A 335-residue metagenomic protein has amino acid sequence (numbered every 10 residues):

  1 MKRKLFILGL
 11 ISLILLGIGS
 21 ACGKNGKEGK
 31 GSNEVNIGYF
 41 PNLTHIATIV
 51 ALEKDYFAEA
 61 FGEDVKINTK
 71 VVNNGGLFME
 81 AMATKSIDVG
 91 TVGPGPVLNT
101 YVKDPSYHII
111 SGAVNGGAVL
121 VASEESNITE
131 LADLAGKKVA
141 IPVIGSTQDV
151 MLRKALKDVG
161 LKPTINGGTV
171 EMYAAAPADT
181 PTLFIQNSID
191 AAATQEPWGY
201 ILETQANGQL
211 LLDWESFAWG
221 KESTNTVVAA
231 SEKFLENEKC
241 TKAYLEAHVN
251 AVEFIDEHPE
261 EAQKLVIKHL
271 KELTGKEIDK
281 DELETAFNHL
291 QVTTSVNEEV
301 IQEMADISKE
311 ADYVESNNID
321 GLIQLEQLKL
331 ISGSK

Functional and structural regions predicted by a protein language model:
M1-E34, S332-K335: Short, low-complexity disordered leader/linker segments with a strong preference for bacterial N-terminal type II
E28-A174, D190-E196, L211: Short, glycine-/small- and polar/acidic-enriched structural segments that line small-molecule recognition paths
I46-V50, D55, G76, E80 (+15 more regions): Solvent-exposed, polar/charged alpha-helical surfaces in well-ordered, non-transmembrane soluble domains, broadly
A58-V65, S216-G220, F287-N297: Short, solvent-exposed loop/beta-turn-alpha elements that line the ligand-binding surface or hinge of extracytoplasmic
V72, G76, T91, P142-T147 (+5 more regions): Soluble non-cytosolic domains of exported or imported proteins
P94-P96, N166-T169, Y173, D179-K268: Pocket-lining segment of extracytoplasmic ligand-binding domains
E236-E315: Secondary-structure end/capping motifs
A305-K335: Conserved C-terminal helix/tail region of periplasmic/extracytoplasmic solute-binding proteins
